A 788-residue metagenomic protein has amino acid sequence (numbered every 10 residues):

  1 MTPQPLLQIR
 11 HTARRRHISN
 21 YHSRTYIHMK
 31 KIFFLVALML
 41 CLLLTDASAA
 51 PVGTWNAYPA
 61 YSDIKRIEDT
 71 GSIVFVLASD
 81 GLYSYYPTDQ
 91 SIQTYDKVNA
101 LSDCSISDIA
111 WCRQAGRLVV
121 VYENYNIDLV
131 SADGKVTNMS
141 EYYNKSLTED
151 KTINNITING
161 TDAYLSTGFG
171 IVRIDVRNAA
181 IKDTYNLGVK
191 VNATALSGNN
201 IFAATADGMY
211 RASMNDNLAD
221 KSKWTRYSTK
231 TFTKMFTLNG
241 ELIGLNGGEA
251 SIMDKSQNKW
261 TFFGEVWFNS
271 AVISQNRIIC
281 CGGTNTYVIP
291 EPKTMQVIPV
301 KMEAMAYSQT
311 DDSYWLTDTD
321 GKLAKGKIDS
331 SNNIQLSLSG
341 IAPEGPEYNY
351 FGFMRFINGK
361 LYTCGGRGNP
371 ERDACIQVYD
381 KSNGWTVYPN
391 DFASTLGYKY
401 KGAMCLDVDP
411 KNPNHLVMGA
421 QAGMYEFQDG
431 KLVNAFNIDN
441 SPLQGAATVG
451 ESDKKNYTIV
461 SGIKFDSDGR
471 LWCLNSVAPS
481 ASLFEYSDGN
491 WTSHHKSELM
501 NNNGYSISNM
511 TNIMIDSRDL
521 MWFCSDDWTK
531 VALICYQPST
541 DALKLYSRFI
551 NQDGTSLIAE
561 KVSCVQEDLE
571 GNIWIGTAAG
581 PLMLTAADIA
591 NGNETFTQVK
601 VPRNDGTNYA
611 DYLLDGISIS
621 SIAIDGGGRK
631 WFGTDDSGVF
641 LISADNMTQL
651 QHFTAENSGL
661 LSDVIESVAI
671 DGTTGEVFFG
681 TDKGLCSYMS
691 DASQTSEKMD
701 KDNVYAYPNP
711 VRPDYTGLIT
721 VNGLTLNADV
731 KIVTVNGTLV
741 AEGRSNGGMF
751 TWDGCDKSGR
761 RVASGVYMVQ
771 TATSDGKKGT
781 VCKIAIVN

Functional and structural regions predicted by a protein language model:
M29-I32, N788: Positively charged n-region of N-terminal signal peptides that target proteins for export
K31, A49-V704, L739: Carboxylate-rich, polar loop motifs that coordinate divalent cations or form catalytic acidic clusters
L35-L43: Bacterial N-terminal signal peptides
E676, A763-M768: Short, conserved beta-strand segments of beta-strand-rich sandwich/propeller modules, principally
K698-K731, M749-W752: Glycine-centered coil/turn sites that cap beta-strands in beta-rich domains
D729-V740, Y767: Short, glycine-anchored, charge-dense loop/turn motifs used at functional sites
L739-V762, T773-K777: Glycine-centered tight-turn motifs at strand-turn-strand junctions
M768-N788: C-terminal tail/sorting-segment detector
